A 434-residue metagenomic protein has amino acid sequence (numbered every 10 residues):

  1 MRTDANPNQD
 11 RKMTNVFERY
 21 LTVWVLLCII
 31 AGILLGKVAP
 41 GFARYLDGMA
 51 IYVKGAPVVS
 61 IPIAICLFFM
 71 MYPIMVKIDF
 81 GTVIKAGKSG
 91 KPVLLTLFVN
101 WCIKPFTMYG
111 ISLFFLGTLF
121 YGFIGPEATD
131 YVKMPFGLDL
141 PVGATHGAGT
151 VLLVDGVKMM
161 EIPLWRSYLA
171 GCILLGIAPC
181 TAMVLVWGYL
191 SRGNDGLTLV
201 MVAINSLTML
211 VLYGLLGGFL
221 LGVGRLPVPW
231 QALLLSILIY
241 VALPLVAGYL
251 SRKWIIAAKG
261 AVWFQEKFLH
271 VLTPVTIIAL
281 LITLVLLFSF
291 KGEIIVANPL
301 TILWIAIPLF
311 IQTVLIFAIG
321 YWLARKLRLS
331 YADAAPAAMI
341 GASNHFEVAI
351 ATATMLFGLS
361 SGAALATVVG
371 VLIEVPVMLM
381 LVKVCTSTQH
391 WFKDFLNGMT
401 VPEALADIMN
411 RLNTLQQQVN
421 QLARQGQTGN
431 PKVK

Functional and structural regions predicted by a protein language model:
M1-E18, P135-P141, G147-G149, I255-K267 (+1 more regions): Intrinsically disordered, low-complexity non-transmembrane regions of multi-pass membrane transporters
D10-M108, V132-G143, M209, P229-Y249 (+6 more regions): Helical membrane-embedded segments and adjacent short helical loop/helix-boundary regions of multi-pass membrane
R11, Y72-K85, A182-G193, R252-W263 (+2 more regions): C-terminal ends of transmembrane helices
W24, F98-T107, L175-M183, T198-F219 (+3 more regions): Membrane-embedded alpha-helical segments of transport systems, primarily multispan ion/solute transporters
G32-V38, K104-L113, L212-F219, L280-E293 (+1 more regions): Hydrophobic alpha-helical transmembrane segments in multi-pass integral membrane proteins
P40-G55, L116-E127, G156-E161, G218-A232 (+2 more regions): Membrane-interface helix termini and inter-helical loops of multi-pass transporters
V58, S89-F98, T118-L175, G193-A203 (+4 more regions): The feature identifies polytopic integral membrane transport proteins across all domains of life
A332-G341, H345-M399, E403-D407: C-terminal transmembrane helix pair
